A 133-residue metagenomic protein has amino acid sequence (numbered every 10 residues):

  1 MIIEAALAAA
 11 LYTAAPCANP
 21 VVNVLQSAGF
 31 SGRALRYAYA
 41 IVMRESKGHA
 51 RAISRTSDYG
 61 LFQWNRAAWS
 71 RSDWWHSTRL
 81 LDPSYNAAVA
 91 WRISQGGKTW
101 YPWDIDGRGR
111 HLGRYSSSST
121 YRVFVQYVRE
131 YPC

Functional and structural regions predicted by a protein language model:
M1-G48, P132: Export/targeting segments at the very N-terminus of extracytoplasmic proteins
Y37, R51, R55-C133: Catalytic and binding regions of secreted/periplasmic enzymes and modules that target cell-wall glycans
